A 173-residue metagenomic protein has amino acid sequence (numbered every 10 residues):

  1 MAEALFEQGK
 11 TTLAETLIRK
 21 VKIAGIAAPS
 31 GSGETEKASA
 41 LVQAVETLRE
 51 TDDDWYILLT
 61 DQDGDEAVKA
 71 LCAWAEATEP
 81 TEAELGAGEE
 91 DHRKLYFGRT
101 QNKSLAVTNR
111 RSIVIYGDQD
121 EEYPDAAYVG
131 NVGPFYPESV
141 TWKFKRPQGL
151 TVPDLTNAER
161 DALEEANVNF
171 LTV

Functional and structural regions predicted by a protein language model:
M1-V173: Surface-exposed assembly/interface segments
